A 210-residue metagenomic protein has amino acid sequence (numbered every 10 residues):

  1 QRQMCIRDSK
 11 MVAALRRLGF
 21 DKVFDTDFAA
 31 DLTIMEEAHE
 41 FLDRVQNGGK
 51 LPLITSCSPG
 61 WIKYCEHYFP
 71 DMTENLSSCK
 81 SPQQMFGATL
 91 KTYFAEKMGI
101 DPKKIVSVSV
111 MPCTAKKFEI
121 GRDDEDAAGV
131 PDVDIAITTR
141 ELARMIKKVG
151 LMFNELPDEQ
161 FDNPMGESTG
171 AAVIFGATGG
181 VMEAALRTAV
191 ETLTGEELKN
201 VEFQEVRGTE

Functional and structural regions predicted by a protein language model:
R2-I6: Short, small-residue-biased leader/transition segments that mark boundaries at the very start of proteins
R7-M11, A38-L42, Y68-T73, G121-G129 (+1 more regions): Short secondary-structure boundary/capping segments
S9-K22, H67-F69, A189-G195: Short helix-loop-beta junction
R17-F41, P82-K91, V108, E141-R144 (+1 more regions): Short connector loops at secondary-structure junctions
G49-L53, D132-D134: Short active-site oxyanion
S56-G60, S109-I120: Local cysteine-cluster metal-coordination motifs and their immediate loop/turn environment, predominantly Fe-S cluster
C57, L76-M85, A177: Active-site nucleophile and cofactor-binding loops and adjacent substrate-binding regions of central metabolic enzymes
T114-E210: Redox cofactor-anchoring modules in respiratory/redox and cofactor-processing assemblies
